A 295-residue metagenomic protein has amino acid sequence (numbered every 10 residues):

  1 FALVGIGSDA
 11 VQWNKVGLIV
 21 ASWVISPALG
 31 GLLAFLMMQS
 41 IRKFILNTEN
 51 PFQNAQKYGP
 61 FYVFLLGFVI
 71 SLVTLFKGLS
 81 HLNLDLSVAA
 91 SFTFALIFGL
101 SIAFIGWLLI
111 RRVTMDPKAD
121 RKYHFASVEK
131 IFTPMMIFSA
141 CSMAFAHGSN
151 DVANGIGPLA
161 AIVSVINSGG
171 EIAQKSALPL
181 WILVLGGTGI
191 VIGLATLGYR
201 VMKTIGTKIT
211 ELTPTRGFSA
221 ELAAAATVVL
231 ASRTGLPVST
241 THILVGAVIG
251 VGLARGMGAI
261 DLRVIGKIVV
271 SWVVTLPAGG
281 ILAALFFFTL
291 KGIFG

Functional and structural regions predicted by a protein language model:
F1-G295: Alpha-helical transmembrane segments and immediately membrane-proximal extracytoplasmic
